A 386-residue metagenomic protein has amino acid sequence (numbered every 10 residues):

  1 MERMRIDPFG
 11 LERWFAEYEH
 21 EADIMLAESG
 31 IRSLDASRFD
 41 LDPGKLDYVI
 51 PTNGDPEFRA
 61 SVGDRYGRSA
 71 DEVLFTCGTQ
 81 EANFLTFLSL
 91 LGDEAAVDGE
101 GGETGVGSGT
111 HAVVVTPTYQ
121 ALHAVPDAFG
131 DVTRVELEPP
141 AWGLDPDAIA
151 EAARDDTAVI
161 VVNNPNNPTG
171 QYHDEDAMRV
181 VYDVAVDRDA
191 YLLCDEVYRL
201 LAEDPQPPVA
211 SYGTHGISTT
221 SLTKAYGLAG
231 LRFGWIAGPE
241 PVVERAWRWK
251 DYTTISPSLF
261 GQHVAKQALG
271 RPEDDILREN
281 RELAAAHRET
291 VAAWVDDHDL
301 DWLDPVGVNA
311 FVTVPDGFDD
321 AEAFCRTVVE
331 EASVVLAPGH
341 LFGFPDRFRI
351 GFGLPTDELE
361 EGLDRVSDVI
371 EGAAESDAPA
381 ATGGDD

Functional and structural regions predicted by a protein language model:
M1, T327-L336, F342-D386: PLP-dependent enzyme catalytic core of the Aspartate aminotransferase-like
E2-L85, S108, R271, D385-D386: N-terminal small-domain helix-loop-helix segment of the aminotransferase-like
D71-A112, G234: Conserved beta-loop-alpha segment that forms the PLP phosphate-binding cup at the N-terminus of a helix
G92-V162: PLP-dependent aminotransferase-like
F129, V184-R188, H298, A332 (+1 more regions): Helix C-cap/helix->beta junction micro-motif
P140-E203: Active-site phosphate-binding strand-loop segment of PLP-dependent enzymes
I217-E282: Conserved core segment of the aminotransferase class I/II
K266, R281-A292, D301-V314: Conserved glycine-rich beta-strand-loop-beta hairpin in the small C-terminal domain of fold type I
